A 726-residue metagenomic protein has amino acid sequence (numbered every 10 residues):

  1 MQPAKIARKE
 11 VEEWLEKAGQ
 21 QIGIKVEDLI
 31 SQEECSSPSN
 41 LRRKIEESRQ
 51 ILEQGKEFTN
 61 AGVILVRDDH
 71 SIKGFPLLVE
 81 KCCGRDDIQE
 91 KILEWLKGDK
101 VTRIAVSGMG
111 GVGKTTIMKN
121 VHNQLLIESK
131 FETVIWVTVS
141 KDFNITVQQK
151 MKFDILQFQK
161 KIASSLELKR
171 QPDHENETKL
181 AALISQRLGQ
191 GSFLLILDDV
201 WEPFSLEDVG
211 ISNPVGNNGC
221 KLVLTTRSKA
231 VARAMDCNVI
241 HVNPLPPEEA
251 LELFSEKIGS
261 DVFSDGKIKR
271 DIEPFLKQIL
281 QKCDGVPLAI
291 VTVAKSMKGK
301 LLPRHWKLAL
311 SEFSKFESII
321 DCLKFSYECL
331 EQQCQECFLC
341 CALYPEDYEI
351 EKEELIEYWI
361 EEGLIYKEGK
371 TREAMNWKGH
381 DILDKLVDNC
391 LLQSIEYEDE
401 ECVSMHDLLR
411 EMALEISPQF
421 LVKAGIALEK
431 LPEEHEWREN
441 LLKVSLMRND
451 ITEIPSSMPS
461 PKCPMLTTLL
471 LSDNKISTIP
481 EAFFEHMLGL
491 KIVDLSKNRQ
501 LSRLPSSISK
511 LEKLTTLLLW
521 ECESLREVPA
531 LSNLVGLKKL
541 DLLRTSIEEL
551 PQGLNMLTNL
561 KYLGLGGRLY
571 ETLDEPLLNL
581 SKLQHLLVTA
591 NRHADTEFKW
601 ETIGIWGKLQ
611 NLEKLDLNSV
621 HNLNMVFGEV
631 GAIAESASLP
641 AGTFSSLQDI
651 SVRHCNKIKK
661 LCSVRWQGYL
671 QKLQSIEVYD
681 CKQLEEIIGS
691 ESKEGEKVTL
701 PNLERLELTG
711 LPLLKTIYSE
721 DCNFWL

Functional and structural regions predicted by a protein language model:
M1-E34, P38: Extended, amphipathic alpha-helical segments that serve as helical scaffolds
M1-K5, M151, I162-T178, A182 (+4 more regions): Non-catalytic, charged helical/coil tracts that couple and regulate nucleotide-powered enzyme cores
I30-V66: Alpha-helical bundle protein-protein interaction modules that mediate dimerization/oligomerization and scaffolding
E53-V112, T116-L125, S129, T138 (+6 more regions): N-terminal flanking helix/linker immediately upstream of nucleotide/cofactor-binding cores
W95, S185-R187, S192-F193, N217 (+6 more regions): Cross-kingdom leucine-rich repeat
N123-K130, T178-P247: A conserved switch/coupling segment of P-loop NTPase cores
I127-Q149: Conserved catalytic segments around the Walker B and adjacent sensor/switch elements of P-loop NTPase domains
P214-G216, D265-K267, S296-C337, C341-K510 (+4 more regions): Surface-exposed helical/coil interface segments that assemble multiprotein signaling complexes
